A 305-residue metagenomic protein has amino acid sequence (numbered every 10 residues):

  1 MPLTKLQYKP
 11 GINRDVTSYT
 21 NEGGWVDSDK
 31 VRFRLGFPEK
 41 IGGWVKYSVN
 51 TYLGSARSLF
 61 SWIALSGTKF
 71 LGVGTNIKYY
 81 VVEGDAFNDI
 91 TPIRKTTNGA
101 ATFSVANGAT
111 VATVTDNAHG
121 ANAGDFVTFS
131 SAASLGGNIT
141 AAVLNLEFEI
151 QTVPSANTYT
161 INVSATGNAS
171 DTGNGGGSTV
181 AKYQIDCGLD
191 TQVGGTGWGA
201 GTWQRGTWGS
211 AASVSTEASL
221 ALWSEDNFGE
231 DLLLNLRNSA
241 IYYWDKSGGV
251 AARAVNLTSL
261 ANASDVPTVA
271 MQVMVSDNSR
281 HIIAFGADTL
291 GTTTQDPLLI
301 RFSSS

Functional and structural regions predicted by a protein language model:
M1, D15, D89-A221, G248-S264: Small/polar beta-strand repeat architecture
M1-T96, Q184-G209, Y243, T268-S305: N-terminal beta-propeller domains
N50, F70, G137-A142, W223-S224 (+1 more regions): Short consensus segments that form the blades of beta-propeller domains, in both extracellular/periplasmic
L53, L65, V73, V81 (+8 more regions): Residue-level signal for WD-repeat beta-propeller blades
G72-G74, S213, N235-S239, T258-A261: A fold-level detector for beta-propeller and closely related beta-sheet-rich head/sensor domains
G74, A218-L220, S224-S239: Elongated alpha-helical scaffolds
D89, E230-W244, A252-R253: Hydrophobic or amphipathic alpha-helical targeting/insertion segments
N227-F228, R237, G248-V250, S264-I283: Active-site-adjacent structural elements in enzyme catalytic domains
